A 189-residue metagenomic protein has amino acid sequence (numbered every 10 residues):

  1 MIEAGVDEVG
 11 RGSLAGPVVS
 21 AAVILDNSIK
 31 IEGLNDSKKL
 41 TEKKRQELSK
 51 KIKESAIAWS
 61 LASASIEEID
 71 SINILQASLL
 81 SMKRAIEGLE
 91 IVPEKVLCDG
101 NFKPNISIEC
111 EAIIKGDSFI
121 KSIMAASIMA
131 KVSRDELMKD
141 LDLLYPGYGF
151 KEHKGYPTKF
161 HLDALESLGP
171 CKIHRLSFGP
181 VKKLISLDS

Functional and structural regions predicted by a protein language model:
M1-S189: RNase H-like, Mg2+-dependent phosphodiesterase core, and more generally RNA phosphate-backbone-engaging helix-loop
